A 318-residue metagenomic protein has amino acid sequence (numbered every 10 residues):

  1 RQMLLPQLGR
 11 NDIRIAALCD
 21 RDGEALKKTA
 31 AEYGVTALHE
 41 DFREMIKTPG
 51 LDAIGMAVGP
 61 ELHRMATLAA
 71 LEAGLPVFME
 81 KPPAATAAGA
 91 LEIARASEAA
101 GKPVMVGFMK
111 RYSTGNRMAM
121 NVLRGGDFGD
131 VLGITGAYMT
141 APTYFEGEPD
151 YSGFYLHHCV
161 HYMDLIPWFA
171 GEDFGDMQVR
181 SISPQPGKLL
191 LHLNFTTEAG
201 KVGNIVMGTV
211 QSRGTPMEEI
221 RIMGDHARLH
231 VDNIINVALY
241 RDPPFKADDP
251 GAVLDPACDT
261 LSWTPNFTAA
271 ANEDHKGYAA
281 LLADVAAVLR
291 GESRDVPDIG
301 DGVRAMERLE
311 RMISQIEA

Functional and structural regions predicted by a protein language model:
R1-Y33: N-terminal Rossmann-like dinucleotide-binding module
I13-A17, D52-I54, G153-F154: Short active-site oxyanion
Y33-A96, G277: Beta-loop-alpha module in the N-terminal Rossmann-like domain of NAD(P)-dependent dehydrogenases, especially those
H39, M79, V104-V106, T135 (+1 more regions): Hydrophobic residues in well-ordered beta-strands that form the structural core
A53-G55, K102, E198, A280-A318: C-terminal helix-rich "cap/oligomerization" subdomain common to oxidoreductases
E61, A84-T143: A contiguous active-site-proximal alpha/beta segment in oxidoreductase catalytic domains
M109, D225-P297: C-terminal glycine/acidic-rich active-site capping loop/insertion
H157, M163-A238, N272, A279-G291: Contiguous beta-strand/loop segments that form the cofactor/metal-binding neighborhood of enzyme cores
